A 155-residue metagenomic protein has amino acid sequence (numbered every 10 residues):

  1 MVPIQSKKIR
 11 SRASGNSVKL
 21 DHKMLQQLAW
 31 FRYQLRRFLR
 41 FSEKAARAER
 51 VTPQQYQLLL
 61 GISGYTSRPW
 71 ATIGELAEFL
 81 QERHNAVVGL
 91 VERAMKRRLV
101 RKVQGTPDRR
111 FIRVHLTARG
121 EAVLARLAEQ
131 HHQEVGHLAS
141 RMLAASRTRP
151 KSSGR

Functional and structural regions predicted by a protein language model:
M1-E49, R97-L99, S152-R155: N-terminal leader segment of winged-helix/HTH proteins
A13-G15, E92-P150: Charged, amphipathic alpha-helical coiled-coil/dimerization segments
H22, Q26, P53, A71-G74 (+5 more regions): Residues at secondary-structure transition points
W30, R37, Q57-G61, A122: Pre-recognition alpha-helix immediately N-terminal to the DNA-recognition helix within helix-turn-helix or winged-helix
R40-R83: N-terminal helix-turn-helix DNA-binding core of bacterial DNA-binding proteins
I73, V91-E92: Short, hydrophobic-biased segments on the C-terminal half of alpha helices that form "recognition helices"
